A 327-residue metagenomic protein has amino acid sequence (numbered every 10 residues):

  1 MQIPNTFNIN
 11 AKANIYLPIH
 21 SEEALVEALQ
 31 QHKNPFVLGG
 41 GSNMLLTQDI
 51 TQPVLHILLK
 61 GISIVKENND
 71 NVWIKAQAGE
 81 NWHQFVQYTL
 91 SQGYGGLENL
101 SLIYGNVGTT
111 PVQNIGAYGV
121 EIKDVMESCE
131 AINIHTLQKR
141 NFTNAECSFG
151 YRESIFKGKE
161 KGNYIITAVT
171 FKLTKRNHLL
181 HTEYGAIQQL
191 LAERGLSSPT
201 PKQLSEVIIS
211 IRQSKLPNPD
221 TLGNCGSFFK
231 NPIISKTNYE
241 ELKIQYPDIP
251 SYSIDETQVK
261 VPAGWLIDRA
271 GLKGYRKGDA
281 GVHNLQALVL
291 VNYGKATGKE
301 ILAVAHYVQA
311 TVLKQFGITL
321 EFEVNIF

Functional and structural regions predicted by a protein language model:
M1-H135: Anion-binding (especially nucleotide phosphate/pyrophosphate-binding) glycine-rich loop and adjoining beta-alpha core
I3-I9, K139-L290, K295-K299, Q315-F327: Phosphate/pyrophosphate- and phosphate-bearing ligand-binding catalytic cores of soluble enzymes
A28-H32, E183-I187, V304-V308: Short amphipathic alpha-helices in soluble, non-transmembrane regions that often serve as interface/regulatory elements
V86, A263, Q309: Generic structural marker for isolated residues within well-ordered, non-membrane alpha-helices of soluble domains
T89, V312, F316: Hydrophobic pocket-lining residues that define ligand/cofactor binding sites across diverse proteins
V304, A310-T311, L320-F322: Transmembrane alpha-helices
